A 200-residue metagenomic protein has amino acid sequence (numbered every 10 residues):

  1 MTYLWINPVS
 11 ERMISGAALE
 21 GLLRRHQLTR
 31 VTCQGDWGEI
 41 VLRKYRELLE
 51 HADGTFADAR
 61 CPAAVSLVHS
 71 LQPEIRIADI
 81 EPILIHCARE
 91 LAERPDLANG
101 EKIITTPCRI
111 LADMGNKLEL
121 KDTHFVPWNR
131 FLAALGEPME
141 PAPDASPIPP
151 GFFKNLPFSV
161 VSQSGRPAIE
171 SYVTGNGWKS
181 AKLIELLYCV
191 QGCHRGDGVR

Functional and structural regions predicted by a protein language model:
M1-R200: Iron-sulfur-associated redox domains of electron-transfer enzymes in respiratory and anaerobic energy metabolism
